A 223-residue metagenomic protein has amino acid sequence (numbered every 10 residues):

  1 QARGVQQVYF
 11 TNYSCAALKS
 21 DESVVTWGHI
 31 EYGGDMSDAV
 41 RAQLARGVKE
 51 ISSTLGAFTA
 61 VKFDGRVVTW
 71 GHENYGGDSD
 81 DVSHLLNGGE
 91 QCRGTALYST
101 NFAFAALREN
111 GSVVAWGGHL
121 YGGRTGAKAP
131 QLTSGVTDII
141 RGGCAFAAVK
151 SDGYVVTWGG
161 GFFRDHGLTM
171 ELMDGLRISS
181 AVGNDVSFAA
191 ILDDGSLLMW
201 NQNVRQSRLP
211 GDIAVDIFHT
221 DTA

Functional and structural regions predicted by a protein language model:
Q1, W27-L44, W70-G88, W116-L132 (+2 more regions): Short glycine/serine- and acidic-residue-enriched loop/turn motifs that recur at repeat junctions
G4, L18-K19, T59-K62, A105-R108 (+6 more regions): Short stretches within intrinsically disordered, low-complexity N-terminal or propeptide regions
V5, T11, V48-L55, R93-N101 (+3 more regions): Repeated scaffold domains used in trafficking and secretory/extracellular systems, primarily beta-propellers
Q6-Q7, S20-S23, R46-E50, F63-R66 (+5 more regions): Tandem repeat domain/solenoid detector
Y13, E22, G56, G65 (+6 more regions): Short coil/turn segments that connect the beta-strands within blades of beta-propeller domains
S14-A17, T26, A57-A60, T69 (+7 more regions): Conserved core positions of repeat-based scaffolds
C15, S52, G56, V61 (+7 more regions): Sensor of tandemly repeated, compositionally biased sequence architecture
L176-Q202: Ankyrin-repeat and related helical/solenoid repeat scaffolds used for protein-protein interactions
